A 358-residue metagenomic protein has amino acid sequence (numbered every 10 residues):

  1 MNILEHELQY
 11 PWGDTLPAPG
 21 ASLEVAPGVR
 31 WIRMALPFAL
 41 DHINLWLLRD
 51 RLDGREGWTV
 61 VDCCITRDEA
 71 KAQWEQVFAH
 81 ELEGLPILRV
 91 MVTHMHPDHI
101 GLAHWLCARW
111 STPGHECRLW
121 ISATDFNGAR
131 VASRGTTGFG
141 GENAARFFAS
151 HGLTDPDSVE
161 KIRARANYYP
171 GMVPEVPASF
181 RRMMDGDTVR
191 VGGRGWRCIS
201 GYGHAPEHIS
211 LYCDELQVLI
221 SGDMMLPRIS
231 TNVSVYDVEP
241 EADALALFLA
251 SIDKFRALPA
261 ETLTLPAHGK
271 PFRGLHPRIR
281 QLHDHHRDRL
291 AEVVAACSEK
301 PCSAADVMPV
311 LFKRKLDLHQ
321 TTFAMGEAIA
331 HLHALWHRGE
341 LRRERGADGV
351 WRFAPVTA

Functional and structural regions predicted by a protein language model:
M1-P11, A291-A358: C-terminal regulatory/interaction regions
N2-V29: N-terminal amphipathic/basic leader segments beginning at the initiator methionine
I3, V25-R33, R165-M172, G192-R194: Short Pro/Gly-enriched beta-strand edge/turn motifs at strand-loop
P19-L85, S210-P227: Conserved beta-strand hairpin/beta-sheet module of binuclear metal-dependent hydrolase folds, prominently
F38-L40, R181-M183, Y202-A205, A347: A short catalytic or substrate-binding loop motif that flags glycine-/basic-rich loops and adjacent residues that bind
R55-D68, A166-F180, T188, G195-L290: Metallo-beta-lactamase
T66-K71, E75-R190, Q217: Active-site HxH/HxHxD metal-binding segment of metal-dependent hydrolases
T93-H99, H204, H208, H268 (+1 more regions): Histidine-centered divalent metal-coordination motifs
